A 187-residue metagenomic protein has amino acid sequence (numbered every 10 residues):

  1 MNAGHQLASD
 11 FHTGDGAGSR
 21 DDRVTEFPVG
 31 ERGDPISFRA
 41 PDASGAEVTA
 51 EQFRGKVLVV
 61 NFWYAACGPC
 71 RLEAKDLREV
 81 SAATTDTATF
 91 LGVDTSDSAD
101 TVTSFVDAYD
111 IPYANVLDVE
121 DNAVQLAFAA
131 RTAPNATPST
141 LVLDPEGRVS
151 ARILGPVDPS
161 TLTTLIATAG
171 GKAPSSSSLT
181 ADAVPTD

Functional and structural regions predicted by a protein language model:
M1-R39, K172, S176-D187: N-terminal targeting signals for export/organelle localization
P28-L58: A short beta-strand-turn-helix
G33-P35, F53-G55, T85, D110 (+1 more regions): Extracytoplasmic
S37, A65-L72, P138-S139: C-type cytochrome heme c attachment motif
V48-R71, L77, F90: Short active-site neighborhood of thiol/selenol oxidoreductases, capturing the structured segment around
R71-D110, E120-A127: Structural microenvironment flanking redox-active thiols in thiol-disulfide oxidoreductases
Y109-I111, V119-D187: Thiol/disulfide oxidoreductase modules built on the thioredoxin-like
